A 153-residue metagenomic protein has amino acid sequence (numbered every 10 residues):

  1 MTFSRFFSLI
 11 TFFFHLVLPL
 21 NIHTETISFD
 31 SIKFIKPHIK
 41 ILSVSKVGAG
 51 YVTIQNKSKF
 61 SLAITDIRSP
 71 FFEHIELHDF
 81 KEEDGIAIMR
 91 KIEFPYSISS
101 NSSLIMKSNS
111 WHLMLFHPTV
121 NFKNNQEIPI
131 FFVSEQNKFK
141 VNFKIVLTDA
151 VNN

Functional and structural regions predicted by a protein language model:
M1-F3: N-terminal secretory signal peptides that target proteins for export/translocation
S8-L18: Bacterial N-terminal signal peptides
P19-T24: Boundary at the C-terminal end of the N-terminal hydrophobic targeting segment
E25-E127, F131-N153: Compact, glycine-rich, soluble single-domain proteins
